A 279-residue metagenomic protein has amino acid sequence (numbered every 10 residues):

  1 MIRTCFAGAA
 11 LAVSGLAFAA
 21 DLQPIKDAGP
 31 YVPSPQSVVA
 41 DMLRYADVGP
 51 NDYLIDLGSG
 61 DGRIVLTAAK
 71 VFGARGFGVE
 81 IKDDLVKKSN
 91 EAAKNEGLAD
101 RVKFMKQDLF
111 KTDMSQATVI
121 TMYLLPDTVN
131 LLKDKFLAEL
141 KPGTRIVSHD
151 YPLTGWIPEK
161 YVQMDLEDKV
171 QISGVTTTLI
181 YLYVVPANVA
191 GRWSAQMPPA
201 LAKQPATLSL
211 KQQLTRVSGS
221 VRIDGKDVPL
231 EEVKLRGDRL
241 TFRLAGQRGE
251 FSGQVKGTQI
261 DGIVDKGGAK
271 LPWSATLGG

Functional and structural regions predicted by a protein language model:
I2, F18-D52: S-adenosyl-L-methionine
P50-G60: Conserved class I S-adenosyl-L-methionine
G62-L66: Glycine-rich SAM-binding Motif I of class I
R75-E80: Conserved SAM-binding motif I beta-strand of class I
D83-Q116: S-adenosyl-L-methionine
G143-T154: Conserved beta-strand signature within the Rossmann-like core of class I S-adenosyl-L-methionine
P152-S194: Active-site capping/gating segments
A187-G279: Central antiparallel beta-sheet cores of small beta-barrel/beta-sandwich binding domains
